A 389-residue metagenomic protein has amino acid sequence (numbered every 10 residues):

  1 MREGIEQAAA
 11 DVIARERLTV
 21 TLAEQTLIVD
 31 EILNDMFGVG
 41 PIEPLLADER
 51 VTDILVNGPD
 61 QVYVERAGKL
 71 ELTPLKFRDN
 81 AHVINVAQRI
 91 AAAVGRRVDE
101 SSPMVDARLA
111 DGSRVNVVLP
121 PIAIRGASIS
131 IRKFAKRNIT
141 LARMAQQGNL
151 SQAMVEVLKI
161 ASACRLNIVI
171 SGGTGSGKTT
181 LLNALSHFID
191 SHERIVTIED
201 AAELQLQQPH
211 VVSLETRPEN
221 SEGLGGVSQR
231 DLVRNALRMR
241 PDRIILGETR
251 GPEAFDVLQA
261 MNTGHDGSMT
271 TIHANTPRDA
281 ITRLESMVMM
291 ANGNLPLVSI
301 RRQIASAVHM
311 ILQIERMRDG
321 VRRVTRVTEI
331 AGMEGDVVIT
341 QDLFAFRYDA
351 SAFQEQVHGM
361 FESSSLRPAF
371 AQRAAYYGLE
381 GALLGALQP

Functional and structural regions predicted by a protein language model:
M1-E71: N-terminal anchoring/assembly modules that precede and organize ATP-driven motor systems
E16-T21, F37-D48, I90-A107, E193 (+2 more regions): Active-site phosphate-binding and catalytic loops of NTP-dependent enzymes
D48, Q61-C164: P-loop NTP-binding catalytic core
A135-Q146, A163, N183, H187-R234 (+2 more regions): P-loop NTPase switch/communication element
I170: Hydrophobic anchor at the beta1->P-loop junction of P-loop NTPases
K178: Conserved lysine of the Walker
E199-V212, A236-G335: Conserved P-loop NTPase nucleotide-binding/switch module
G320-P389: NTP-binding/hydrolysis catalytic cores, primarily Walker-type P-loop NTPases
